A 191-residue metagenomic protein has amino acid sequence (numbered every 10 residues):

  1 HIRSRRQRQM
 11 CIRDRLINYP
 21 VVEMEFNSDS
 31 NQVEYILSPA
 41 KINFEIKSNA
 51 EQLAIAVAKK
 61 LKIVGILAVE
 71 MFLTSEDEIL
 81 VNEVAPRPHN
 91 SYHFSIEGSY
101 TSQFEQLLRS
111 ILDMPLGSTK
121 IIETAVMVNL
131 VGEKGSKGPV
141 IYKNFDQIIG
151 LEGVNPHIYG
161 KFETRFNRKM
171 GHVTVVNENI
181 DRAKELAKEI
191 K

Functional and structural regions predicted by a protein language model:
H1-R8, I12-D14: Single conserved hydrophobic/aromatic residue that forms the stacking wall/gate of nucleotide- or nucleobase-binding
R13, P20-E25, A85-P86, I158-G160: Short beta-strand elements
R13-R15, T74-D77, N177-N179: Short acidic-glycine loop/turn motifs at beta-strand connectors
L16-K41, K169-H172: Glycine-rich phosphate-binding loop of ATP-grasp-fold ATP-dependent ligases
I17-P20, L67, I79-E83: Protein kinase-like catalytic core scaffold
D29-P39, E83-I96: Short, flexible active-site loops
N49-V69, S75, A85-K137: Active-site "cap" helix and flanking loop/linker of ATP-utilizing ligase/carboxylase catalytic domains
R109-K191: Peripheral (often C-terminal) accessory segments that flank ATP-dependent C-N-forming ligase machineries
